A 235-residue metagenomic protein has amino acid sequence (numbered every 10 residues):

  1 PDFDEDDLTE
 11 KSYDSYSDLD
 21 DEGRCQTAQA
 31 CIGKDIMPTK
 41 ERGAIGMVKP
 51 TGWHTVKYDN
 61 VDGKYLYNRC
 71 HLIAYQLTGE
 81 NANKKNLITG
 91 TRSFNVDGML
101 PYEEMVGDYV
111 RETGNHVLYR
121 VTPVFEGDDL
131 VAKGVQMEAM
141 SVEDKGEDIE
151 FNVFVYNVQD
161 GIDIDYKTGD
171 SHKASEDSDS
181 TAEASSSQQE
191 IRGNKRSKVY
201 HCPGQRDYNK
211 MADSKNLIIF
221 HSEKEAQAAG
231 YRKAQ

Functional and structural regions predicted by a protein language model:
P1-F3: Surface-exposed, interaction-prone regions used to assemble/regulate multi-protein complexes
D6-D179: Domain-level detector of nuclease and nuclease-like folds in predominantly extracellular/periplasmic contexts
A174-Q235: Mature, structured domains enriched in cysteine- and short glycine motifs
